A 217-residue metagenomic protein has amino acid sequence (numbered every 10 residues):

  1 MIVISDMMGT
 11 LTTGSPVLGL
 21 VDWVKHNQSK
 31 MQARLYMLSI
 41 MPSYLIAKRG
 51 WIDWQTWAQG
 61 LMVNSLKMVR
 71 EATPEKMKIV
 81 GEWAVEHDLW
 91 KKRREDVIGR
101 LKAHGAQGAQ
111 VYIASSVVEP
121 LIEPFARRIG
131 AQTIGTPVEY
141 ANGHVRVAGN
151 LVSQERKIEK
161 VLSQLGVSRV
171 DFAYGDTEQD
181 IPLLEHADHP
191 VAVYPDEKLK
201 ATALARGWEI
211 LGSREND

Functional and structural regions predicted by a protein language model:
M1, I79, E86-D217: C-terminal cap/substrate-recognition subdomain and adjoining C-terminal extension of metal-dependent phosphatase-like
M1-G50: Active-site neighborhood of HAD-like aspartate-dependent phosphohydrolases
T12, L66-V69, V191-A192: Amphipathic alpha-helical interaction elements
G14, E71, L151, E155: Electropositive phosphate-/nucleotide-binding environments in soluble metabolic enzymes
W23-H26, W83, H189: Residues within well-ordered alpha-helical secondary structure of globular protein domains
R34, G50-W54, L66, R70 (+1 more regions): N-proximal short alpha-helices
K48-V63, P137: N-terminal-biased segments
A58-D96: Metal-dependent phosphoesterase signature
